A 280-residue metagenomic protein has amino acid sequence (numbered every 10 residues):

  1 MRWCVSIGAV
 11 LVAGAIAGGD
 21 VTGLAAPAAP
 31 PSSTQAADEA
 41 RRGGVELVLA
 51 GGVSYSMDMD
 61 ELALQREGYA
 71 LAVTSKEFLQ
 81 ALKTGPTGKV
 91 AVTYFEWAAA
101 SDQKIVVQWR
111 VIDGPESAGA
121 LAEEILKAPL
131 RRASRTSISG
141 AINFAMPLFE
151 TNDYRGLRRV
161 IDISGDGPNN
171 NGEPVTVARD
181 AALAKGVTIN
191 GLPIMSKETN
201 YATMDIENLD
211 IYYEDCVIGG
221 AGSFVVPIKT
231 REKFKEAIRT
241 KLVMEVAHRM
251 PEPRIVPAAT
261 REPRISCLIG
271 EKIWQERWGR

Functional and structural regions predicted by a protein language model:
S6-D20: Bacterial N-terminal signal peptides
G19-L62, L183: Acidic, polar low-complexity linker/tail segments
R41-Q108, A145, V160-S164: Von Willebrand factor
A50-D60, V92, Q108, E124-R135 (+3 more regions): Second-shell loop/turn segments in exported
E67-F78, A99, L130, M146-Y154 (+5 more regions): Sec-exported extracytoplasmic/periplasmic mature domains
L82, P168-D215: VWA/integrin I-like adhesion module and closely mimicked acidic/polar interface patches used
D102-K104, S117-R159, G191-M204, N208 (+1 more regions): Von Willebrand factor
I194-E252: Von Willebrand factor A/integrin I-like adhesion domains
